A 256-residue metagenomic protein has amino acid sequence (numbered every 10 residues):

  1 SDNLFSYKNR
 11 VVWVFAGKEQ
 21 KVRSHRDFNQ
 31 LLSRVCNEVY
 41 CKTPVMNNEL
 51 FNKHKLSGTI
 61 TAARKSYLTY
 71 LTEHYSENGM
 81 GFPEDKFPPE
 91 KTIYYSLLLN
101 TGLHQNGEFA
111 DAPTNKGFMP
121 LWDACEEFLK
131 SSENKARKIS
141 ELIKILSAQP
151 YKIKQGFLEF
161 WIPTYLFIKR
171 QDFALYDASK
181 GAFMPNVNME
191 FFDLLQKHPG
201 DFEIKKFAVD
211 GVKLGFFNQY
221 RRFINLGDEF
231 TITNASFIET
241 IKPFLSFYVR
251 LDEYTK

Functional and structural regions predicted by a protein language model:
S1-K256: Extended alpha-helical interface modules used as scaffolds for assembling large macromolecular complexes
